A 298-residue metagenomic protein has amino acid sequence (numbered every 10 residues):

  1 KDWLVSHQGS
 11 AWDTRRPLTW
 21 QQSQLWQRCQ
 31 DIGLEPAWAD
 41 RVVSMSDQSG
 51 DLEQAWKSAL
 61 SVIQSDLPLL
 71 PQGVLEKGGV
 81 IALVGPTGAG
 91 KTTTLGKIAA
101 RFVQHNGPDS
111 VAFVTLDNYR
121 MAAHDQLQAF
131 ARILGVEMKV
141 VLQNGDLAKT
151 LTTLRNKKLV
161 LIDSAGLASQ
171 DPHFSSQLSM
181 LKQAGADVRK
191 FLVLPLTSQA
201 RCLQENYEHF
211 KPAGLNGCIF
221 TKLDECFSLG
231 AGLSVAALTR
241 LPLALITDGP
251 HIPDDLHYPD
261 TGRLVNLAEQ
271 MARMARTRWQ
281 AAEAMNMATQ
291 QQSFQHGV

Functional and structural regions predicted by a protein language model:
K1-V111, T115-N118, A129-N144, A148: Primarily NTPase-proximal linker/entry elements flanking Walker-type ATP/GTP-binding cores
E35, T92, L127, D163 (+3 more regions): Residue-level signature of catalytic and energy-coupling elements of molecular machines, predominantly ATP/GTP-dependent
Q104-N106, A131-L134, T152-K157, K182-D187 (+1 more regions): Conserved catalytic network of the ASCE P-loop NTPase/AAA+ motor domain
S110-A112, D187-L194, K211-C226, G230-P253: Conserved beta-strand/loop subsegment of P-loop NTPase cores
N118-M121, G145-D146, G166-S169, L196-A200 (+2 more regions): Conserved nucleotide-binding/hydrolysis micro-motifs of P-loop NTPases
H124, S169-S175, C202-Q204, L229-A231: Conserved ATPase-coupling elements of RecA-like P-loop NTPase cores
T152-L159, H173-S198: Inter-motif core of Ras-like GTPase G domains
N216, A236-V298: NTP-binding/hydrolysis catalytic cores, primarily Walker-type P-loop NTPases
